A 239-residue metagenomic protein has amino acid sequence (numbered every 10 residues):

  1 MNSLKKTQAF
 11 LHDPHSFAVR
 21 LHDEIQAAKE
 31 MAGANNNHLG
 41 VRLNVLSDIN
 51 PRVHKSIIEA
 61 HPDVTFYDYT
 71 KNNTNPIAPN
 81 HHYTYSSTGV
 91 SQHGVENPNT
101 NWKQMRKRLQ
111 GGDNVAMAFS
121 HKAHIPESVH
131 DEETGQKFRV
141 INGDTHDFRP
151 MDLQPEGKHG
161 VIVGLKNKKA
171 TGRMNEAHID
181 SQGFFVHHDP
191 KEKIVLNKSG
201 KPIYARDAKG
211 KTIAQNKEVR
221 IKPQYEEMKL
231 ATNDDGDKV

Functional and structural regions predicted by a protein language model:
M1-V239: Class I S-adenosyl-L-methionine
